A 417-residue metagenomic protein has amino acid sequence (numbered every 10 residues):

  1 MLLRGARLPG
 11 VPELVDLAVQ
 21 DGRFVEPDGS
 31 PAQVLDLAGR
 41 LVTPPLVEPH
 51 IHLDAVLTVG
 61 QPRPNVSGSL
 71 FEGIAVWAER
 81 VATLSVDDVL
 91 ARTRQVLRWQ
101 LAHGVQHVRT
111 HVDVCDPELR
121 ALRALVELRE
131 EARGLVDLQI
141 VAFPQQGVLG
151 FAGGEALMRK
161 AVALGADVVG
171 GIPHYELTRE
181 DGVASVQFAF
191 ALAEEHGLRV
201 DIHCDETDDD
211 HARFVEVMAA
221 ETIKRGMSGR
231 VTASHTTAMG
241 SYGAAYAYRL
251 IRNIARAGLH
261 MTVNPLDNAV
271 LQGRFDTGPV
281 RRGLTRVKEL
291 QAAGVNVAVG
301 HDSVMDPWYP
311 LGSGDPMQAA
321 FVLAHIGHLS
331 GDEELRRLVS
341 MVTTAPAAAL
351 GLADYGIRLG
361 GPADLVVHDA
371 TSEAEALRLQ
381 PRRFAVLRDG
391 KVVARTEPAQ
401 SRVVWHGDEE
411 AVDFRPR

Functional and structural regions predicted by a protein language model:
M1-G29, R336-R417: Active-site microenvironment of metallo-dependent hydrolases
M1-R4, D28-G68, E72, A102: Replace "His-x-His-based motif
A6, G22, G39, H50 (+11 more regions): Divalent metal-coordination and catalytic microenvironments
V56-V89, G165-V168, H196, F214-T232 (+3 more regions): Active-site gating loops and adjacent loop-to-helix segments of metal-dependent hydrolytic enzymes
V59-H111, L119-E131, L157-A163: Alpha-helical scaffold segments that flank or form the walls of functional sites
A75-A91, V141-G153, P173-E180: Active-site mouth loops of central-metabolism enzymes
R120-G134, F151-H260, T277-V299, Y355: Histidine/acidic residue-rich metal-binding segments in metalloenzymes
R199, A220-V231, D267-L271, R281-H368: His/Asp/Glu-enriched, well-ordered alpha-helical/loop segment that forms or immediately abuts the divalent-metal
